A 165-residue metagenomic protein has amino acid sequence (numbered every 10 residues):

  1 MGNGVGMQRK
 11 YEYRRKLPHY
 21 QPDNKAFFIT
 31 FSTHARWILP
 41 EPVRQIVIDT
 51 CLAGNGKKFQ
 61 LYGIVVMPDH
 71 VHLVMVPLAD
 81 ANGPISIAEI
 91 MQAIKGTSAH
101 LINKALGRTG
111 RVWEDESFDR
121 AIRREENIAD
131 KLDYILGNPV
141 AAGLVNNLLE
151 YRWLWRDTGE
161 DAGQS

Functional and structural regions predicted by a protein language model:
M1-S165: Short catalytic/metal-binding and nucleic-acid-binding patches
